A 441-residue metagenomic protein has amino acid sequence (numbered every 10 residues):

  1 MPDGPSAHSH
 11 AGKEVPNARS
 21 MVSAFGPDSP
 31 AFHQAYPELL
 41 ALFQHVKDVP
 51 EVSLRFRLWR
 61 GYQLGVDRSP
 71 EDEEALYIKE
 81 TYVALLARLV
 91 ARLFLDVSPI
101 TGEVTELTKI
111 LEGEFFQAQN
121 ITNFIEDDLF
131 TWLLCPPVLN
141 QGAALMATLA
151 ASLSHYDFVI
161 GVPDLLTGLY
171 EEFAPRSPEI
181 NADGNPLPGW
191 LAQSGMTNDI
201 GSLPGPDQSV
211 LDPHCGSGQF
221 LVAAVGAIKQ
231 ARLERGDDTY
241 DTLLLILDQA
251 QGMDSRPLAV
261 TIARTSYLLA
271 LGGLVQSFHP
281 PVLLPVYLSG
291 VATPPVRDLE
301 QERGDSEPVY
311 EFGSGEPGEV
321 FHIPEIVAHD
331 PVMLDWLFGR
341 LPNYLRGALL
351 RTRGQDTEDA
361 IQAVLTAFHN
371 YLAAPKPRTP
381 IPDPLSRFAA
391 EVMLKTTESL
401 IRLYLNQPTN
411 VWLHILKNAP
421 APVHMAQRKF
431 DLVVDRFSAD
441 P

Functional and structural regions predicted by a protein language model:
M1-N140, E179-P422: Charged, often flexible domain-edge or linker segments that flank or initiate folded functional domains
A118, T122-R176: Non-catalytic substrate-recognition/targeting regions of SAM-dependent transferases
D164-L169, L191, G195, Q219 (+3 more regions): Generic alpha-helical secondary structure signal
L169-E172, V291, D435-S438: Short loop/turn segments at strand-loop or loop-helix junctions that form parts of catalytic or ligand-binding pockets
R176, P294, D440: Active-site loop signature of alpha/beta-hydrolase-fold enzymes
D254, V423-L432: A short acidic, Gly/Pro-enriched loop at the edge of an enzyme's catalytic core that lines a small-molecule cofactor
A259, D440-P441: Catalytic P-loop NTPase motifs of RecA-like helicase/translocase cores
S266, D431-D440: Amphipathic alpha-helical repeat scaffolds
